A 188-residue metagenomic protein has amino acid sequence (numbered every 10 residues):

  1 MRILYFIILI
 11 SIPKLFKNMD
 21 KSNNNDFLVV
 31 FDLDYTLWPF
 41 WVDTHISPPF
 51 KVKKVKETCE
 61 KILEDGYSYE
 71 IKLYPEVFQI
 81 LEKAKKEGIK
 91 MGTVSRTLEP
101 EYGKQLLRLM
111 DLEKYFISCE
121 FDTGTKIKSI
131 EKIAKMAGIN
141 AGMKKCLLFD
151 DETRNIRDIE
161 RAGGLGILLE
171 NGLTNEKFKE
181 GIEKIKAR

Functional and structural regions predicted by a protein language model:
R2-K17: Classical Sec-dependent N-terminal signal peptides that target proteins to the secretory pathway
F16, D20-K72: Active-site neighborhood of HAD-like aspartate-dependent phosphohydrolases
P48, L109-M110, R154-R157: Catalytic phosphate/metal-binding cores of nucleic-acid and nucleotide-processing enzymes, i.e., regions that mediate
S68-K72, V77-L107, C119-T123: Substrate-recognition element of Asp-dependent hydrolases with the DxDx(T/V) motif
E101-Q105, S129, D158: Phosphate- and divalent-cation-binding pockets in alpha/beta enzyme and binding domains that engage nucleotide-derived
L109-D122, I185: Structural recognition of alpha->loop->beta junctions
G124-N140: Short loop-to-alpha-helix "cap/lid" segments that border enzyme active sites across diverse enzyme classes
M143-I185: Acidic, Mg2+-coordinating phosphoryl-transfer loop and its flanking beta/alpha structural elements, shared across
